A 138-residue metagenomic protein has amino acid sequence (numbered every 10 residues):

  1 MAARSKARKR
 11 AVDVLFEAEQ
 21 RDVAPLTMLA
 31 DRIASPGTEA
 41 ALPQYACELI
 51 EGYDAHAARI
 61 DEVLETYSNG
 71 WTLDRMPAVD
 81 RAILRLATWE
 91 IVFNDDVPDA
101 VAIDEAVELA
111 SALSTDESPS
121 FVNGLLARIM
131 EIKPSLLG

Functional and structural regions predicted by a protein language model:
M1-G138: N-terminal interaction/assembly modules
